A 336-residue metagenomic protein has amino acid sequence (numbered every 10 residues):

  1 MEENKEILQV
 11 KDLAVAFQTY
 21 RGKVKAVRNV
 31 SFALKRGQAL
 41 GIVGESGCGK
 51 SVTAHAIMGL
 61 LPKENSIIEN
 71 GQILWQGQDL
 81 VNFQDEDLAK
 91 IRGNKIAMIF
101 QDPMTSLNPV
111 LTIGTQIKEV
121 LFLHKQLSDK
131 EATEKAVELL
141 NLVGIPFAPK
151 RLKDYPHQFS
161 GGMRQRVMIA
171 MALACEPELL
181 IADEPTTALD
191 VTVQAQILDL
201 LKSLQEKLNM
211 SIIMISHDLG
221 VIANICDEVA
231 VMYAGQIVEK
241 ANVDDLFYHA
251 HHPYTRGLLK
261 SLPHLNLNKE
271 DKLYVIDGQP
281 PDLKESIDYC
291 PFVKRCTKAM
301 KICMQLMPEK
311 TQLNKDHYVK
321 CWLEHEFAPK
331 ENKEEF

Functional and structural regions predicted by a protein language model:
N4-E6, P146-P149, N242-F336: Short catalytic/signature loops enriched in Gly
E45, I181-P185, L189-D271: P-loop NTP-binding/switch modules centered on Walker-like glycine-rich loops
Q72, Q78-D79, E131-K150: Conserved ABC ATPase "signature" region
L80-A97, L123, D245-A250, L283-I287: ABC ATPase NBD coupling module
I117, I169, V193, I197: Hydrophobic anchor residue at the start of the ABC signature
A174-E178: A short, proline-enriched helix->beta-strand linker immediately N-terminal to the Walker B motif in ABC-type P-loop
